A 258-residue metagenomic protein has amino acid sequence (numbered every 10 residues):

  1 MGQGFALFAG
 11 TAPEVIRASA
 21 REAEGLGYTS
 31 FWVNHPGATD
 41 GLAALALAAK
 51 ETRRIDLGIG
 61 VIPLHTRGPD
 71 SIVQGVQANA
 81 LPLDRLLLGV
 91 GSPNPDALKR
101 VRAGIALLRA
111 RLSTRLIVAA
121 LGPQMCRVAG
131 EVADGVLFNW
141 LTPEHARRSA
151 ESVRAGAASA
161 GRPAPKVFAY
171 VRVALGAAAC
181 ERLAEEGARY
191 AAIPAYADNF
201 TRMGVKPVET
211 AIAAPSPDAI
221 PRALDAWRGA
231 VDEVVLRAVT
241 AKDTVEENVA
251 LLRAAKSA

Functional and structural regions predicted by a protein language model:
M1-A258: Active-site-adjacent structural elements that line small-molecule/cofactor binding pockets in enzymes
